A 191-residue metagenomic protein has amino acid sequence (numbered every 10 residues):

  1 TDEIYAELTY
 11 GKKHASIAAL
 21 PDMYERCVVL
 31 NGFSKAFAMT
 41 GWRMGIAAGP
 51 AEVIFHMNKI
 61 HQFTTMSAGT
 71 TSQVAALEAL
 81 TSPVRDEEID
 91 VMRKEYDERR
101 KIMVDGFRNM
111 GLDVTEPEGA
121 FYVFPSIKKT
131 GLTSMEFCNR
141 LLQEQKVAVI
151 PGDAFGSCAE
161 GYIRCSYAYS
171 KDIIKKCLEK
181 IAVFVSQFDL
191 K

Functional and structural regions predicted by a protein language model:
T1-K191: PLP-dependent class I/II
